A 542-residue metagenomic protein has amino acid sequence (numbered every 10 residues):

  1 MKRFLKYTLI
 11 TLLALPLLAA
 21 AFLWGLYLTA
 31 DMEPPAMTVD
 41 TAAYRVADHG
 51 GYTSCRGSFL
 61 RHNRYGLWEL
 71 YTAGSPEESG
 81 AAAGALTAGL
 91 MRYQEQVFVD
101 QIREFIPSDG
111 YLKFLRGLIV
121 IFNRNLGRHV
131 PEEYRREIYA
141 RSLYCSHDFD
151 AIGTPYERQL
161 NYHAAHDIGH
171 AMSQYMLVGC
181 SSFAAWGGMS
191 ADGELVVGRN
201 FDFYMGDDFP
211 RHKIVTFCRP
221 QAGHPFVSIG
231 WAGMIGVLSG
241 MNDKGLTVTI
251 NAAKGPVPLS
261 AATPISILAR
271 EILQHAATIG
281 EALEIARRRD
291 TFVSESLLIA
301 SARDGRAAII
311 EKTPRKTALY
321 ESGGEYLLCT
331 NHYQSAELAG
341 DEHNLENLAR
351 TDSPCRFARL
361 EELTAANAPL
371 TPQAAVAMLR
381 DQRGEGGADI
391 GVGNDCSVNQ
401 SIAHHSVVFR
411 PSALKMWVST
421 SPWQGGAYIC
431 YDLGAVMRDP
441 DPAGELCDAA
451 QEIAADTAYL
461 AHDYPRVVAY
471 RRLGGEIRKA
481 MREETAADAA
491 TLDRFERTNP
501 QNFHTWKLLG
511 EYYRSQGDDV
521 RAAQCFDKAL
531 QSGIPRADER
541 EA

Functional and structural regions predicted by a protein language model:
M1-A20: N-terminal Sec-pathway targeting helices
P16-S173, G179, L273-S296, S301-A307 (+2 more regions): C-terminus-biased signal that marks the final domain/tail of proteins
R158-L268, E284, H404-V408, M416-S419: Internal mixed beta-strand/loop scaffold within catalytic domains of large alpha/beta enzymes
A185, A300, I310: Short beta-strand-to-turn element immediately C-terminal to the catalytic PLP-Schiff-base lysine in fold type I
M205-D207, P256-L259, R315-L319, G425-Y428: A short local loop/turn or secondary-structure capping micro-motif enriched for an aromatic residue
N251, I310-K316: Short beta->alpha transition motifs characteristic of CBS
S322: Flexible, polar/acidic helix-loop-strand segments at domain edges
